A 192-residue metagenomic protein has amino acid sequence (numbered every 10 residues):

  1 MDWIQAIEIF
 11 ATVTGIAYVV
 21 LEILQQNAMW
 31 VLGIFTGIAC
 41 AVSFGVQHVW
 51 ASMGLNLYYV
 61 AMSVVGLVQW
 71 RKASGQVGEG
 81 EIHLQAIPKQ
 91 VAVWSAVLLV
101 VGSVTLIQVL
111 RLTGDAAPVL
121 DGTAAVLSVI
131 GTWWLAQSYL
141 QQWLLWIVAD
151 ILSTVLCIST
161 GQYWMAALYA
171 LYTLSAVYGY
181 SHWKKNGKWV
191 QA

Functional and structural regions predicted by a protein language model:
M1-Q25, M29, T36, V42 (+2 more regions): Polytopic alpha-helical membrane-helix bundles and their juxtamembrane interface segments in multi-pass membrane
F10, S52-A61, Y169-A170: Individual alpha-helical transmembrane segments in multi-pass integral membrane proteins
N27-A28, C40-Y58: Helix-loop junctions on the outward
Q47, Y59-M62, G78-L84: Interfacial loop at the N-terminal end of multi-pass membrane proteins
Y58-G75: Membrane-water interface of transmembrane alpha-helices
